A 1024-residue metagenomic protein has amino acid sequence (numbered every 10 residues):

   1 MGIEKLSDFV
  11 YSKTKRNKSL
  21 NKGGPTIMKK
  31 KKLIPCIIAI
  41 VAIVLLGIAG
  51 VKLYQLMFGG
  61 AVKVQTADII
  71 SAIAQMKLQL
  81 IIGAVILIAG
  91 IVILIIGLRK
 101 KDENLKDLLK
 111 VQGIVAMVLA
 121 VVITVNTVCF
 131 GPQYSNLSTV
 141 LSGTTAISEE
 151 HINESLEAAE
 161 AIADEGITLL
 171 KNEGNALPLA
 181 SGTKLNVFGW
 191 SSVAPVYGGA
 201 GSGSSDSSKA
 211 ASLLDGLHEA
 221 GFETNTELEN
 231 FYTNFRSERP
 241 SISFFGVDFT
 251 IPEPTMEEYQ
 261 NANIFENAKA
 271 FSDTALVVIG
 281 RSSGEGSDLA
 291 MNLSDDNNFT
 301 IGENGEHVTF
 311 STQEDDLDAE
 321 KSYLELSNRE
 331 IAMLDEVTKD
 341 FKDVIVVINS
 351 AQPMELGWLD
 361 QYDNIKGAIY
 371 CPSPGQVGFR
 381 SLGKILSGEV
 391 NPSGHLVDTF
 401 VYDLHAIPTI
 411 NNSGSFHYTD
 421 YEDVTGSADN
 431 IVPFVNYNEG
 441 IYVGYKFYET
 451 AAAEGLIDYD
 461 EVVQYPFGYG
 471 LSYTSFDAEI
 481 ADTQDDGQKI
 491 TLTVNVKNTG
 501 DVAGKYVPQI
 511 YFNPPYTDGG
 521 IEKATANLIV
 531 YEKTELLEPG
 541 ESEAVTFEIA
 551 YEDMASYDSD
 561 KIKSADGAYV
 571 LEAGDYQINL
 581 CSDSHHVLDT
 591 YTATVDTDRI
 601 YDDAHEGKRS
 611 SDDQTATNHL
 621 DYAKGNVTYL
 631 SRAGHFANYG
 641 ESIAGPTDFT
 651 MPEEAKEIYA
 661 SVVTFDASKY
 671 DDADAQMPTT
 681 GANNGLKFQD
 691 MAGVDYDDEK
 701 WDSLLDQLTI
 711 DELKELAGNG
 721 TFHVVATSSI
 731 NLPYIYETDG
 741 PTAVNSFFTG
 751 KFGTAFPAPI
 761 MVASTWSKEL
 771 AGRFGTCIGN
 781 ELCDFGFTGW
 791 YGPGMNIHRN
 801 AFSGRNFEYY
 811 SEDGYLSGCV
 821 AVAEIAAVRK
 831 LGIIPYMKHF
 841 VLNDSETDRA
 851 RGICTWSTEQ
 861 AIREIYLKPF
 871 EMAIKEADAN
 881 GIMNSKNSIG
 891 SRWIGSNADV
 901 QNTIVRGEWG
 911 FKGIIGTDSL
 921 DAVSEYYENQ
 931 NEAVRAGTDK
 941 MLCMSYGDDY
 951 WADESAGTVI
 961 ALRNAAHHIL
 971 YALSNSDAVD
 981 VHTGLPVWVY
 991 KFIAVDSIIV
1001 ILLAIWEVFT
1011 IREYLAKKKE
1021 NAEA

Functional and structural regions predicted by a protein language model:
M1-N579, D583-H586, E606-A1024: Glycoside hydrolase catalytic-domain context in secreted enzymes
H586-R609: Short beta-strand elements
